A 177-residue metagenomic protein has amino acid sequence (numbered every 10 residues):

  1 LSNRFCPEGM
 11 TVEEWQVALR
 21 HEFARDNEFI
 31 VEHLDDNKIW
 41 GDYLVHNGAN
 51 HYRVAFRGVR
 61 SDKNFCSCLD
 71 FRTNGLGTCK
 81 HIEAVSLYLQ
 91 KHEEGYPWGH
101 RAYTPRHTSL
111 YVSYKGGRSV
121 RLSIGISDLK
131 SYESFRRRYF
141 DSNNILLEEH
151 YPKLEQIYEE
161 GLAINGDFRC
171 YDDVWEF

Functional and structural regions predicted by a protein language model:
L1-F177: Long, low-complexity, compositionally biased intrinsically disordered regions
